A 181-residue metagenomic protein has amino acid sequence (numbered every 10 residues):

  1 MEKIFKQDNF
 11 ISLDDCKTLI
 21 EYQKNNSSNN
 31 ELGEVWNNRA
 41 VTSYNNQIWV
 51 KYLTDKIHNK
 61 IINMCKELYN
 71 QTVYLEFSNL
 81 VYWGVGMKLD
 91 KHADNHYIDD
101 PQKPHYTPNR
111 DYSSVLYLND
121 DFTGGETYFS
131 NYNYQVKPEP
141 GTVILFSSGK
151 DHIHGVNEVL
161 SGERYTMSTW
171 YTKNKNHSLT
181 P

Functional and structural regions predicted by a protein language model:
M1-V143, D151-P181: Fe(II)/2-oxoglutarate oxygenase catalytic core
